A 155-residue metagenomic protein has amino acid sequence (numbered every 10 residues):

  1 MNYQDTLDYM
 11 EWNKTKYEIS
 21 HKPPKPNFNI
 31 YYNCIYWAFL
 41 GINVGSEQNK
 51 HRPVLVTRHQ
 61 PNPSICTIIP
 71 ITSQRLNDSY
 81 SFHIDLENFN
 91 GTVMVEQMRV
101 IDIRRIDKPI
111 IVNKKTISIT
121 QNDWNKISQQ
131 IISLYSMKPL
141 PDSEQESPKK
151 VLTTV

Functional and structural regions predicted by a protein language model:
M1-W12, I84-V155: C-terminal terminal-subdomain/extension
I19-P26: Short alpha-helix capping/helix-loop boundary micro-motifs
Y32-N33: Loop/turn positions that initiate beta-strands
V44-N88: Compact nucleic-acid interaction/catalytic patches
